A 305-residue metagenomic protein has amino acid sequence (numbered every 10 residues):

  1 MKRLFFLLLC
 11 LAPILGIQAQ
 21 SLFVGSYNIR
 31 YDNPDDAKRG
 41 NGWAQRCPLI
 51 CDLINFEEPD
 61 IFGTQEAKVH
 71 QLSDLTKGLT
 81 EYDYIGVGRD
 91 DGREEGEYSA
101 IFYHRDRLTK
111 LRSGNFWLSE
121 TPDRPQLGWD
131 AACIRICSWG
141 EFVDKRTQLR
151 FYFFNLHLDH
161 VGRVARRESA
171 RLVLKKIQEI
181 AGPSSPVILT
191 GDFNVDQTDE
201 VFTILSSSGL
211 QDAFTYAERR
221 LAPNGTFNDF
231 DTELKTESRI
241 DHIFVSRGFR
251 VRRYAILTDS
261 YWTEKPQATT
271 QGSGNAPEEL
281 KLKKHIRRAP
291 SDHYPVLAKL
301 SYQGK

Functional and structural regions predicted by a protein language model:
M1-S21: Bacterial Sec-dependent N-terminal signal peptides
I17-G78, D90-E97, R171, D292 (+1 more regions): N-terminal, active-site-proximal structural segment of metallo-dependent hydrolase catalytic domains
S21-D36, L111-F116, L149-D159: Active-site-proximal beta-strand elements of phosphoester/diester hydrolases
R30, K68, H157-D159, F193-D196 (+1 more regions): Catalytic metal-binding/acid-base residues of hydrolase active sites
I61-F154, R253-T258: Structured beta-strand-rich core segments of catalytic domains in phosphoester-bond hydrolases
F62-Q65, V87, I188-D192, D212-T215: Active-site neighborhood of phospho(di)ester-bond hydrolases with catalytic His/Asp-centered motifs
A132-I134, K145-R171, K175, I180: Metal-dependent phosphoester/phosphodiester hydrolase catalytic core
V164, E168, K175-V187, V195-K305: Metal-dependent phosphoester-hydrolase catalytic domains
